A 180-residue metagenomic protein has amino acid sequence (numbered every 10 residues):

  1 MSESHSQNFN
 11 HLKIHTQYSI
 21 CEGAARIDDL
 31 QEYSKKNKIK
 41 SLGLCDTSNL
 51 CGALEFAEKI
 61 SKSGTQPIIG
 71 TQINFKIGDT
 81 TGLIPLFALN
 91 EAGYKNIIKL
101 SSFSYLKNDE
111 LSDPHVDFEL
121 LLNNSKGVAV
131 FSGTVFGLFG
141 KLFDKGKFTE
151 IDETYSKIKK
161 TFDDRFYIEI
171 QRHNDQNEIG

Functional and structural regions predicted by a protein language model:
M1-G180: Phosphodiester-processing cores and adjacent nucleic acid-binding clamps
